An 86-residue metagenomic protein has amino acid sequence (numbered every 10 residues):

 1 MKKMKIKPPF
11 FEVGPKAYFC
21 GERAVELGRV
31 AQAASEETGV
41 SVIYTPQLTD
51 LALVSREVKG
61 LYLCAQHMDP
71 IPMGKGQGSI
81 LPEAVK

Functional and structural regions predicted by a protein language model:
K2-Q77: Conserved N-terminal beta1-alpha1 strand-loop-helix module at the mouth
